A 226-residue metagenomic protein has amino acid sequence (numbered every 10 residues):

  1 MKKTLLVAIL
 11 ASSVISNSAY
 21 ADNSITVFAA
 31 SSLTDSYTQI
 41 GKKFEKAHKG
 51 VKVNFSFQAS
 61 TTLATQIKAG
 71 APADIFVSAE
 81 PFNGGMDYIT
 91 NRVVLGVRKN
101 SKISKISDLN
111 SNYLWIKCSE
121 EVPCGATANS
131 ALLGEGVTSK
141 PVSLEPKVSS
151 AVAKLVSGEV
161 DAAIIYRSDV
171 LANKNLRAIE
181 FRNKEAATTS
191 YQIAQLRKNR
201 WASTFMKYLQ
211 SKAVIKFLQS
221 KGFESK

Functional and structural regions predicted by a protein language model:
T4-S13: Sec-dependent N-terminal signal peptides
S13-Y20: C-terminal segment of classical bacterial N-terminal signal peptides
A21-A47, K52, S56, T61 (+2 more regions): Exported/periplasmic ABC-transporter solute-binding proteins
